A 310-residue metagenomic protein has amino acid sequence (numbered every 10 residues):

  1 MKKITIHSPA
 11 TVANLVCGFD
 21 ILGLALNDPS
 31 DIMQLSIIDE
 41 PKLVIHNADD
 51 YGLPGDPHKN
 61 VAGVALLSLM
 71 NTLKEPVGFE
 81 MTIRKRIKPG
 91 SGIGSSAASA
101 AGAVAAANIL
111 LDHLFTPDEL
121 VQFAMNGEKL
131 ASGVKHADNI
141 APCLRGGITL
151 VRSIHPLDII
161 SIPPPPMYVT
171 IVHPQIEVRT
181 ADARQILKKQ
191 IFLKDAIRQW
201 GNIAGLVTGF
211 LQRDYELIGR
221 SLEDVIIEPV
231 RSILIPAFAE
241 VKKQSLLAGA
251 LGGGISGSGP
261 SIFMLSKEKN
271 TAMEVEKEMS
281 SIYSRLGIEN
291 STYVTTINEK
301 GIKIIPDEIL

Functional and structural regions predicted by a protein language model:
M1-S91, A105, I109-F115, G146 (+2 more regions): ATP-binding N-lobe of GHMP and related small-molecule kinases
A10, D28, D39, H173-V178 (+3 more regions): Glycine-rich beta-alpha junction loops
S36, P142-I154, M264-K267, I305-D307: Short beta-strand-to-turn element immediately C-terminal to the catalytic PLP-Schiff-base lysine in fold type I
K42-V44, T180, N270-E276: Short, conserved charged micro-motifs
N60-M70, I203, V241, E278-M279: Short, well-ordered amphipathic alpha-helical segments that serve as non-catalytic structural scaffolds within diverse
P76-P156: Gly/Ser-rich oxyanion-binding loop with an adjacent helix/lid that shapes the negatively charged ligand pocket
P166-K243, L247: Acyltransferase
F210-L310: Glycine-rich, charge-dense phosphate/pyrophosphate-binding loop(s) and the adjacent flexible "lid"/catalytic subdomain
